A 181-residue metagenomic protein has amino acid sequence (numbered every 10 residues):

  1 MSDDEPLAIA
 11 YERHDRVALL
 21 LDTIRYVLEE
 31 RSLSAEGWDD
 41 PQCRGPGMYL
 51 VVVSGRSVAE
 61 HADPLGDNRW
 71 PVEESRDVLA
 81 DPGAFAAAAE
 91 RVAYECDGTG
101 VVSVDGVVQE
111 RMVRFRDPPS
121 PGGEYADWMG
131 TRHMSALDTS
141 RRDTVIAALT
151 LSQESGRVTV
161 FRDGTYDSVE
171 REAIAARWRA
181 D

Functional and structural regions predicted by a protein language model:
S2-D181: Divalent-cation
